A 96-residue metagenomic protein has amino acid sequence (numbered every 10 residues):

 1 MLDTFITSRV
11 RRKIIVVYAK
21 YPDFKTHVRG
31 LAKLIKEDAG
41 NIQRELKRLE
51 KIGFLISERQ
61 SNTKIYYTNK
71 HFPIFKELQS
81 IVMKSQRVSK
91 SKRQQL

Functional and structural regions predicted by a protein language model:
M1-K13: Short alpha-helical segments that sit at the start of domains
A19-D23: Short helix-capping/hinge SLiMs at alpha-helix to coil transitions
V28-K33: A short acidic, leucine-rich amphipathic alpha-helix
I42-Q43: Helix-turn-helix DNA-binding helix
L46-K47: Short, hydrophobic-biased segments on the C-terminal half of alpha helices that form "recognition helices"
K51-Q60: Beta-hairpin "wing" of winged helix-turn-helix
R59-I65, H71-P73: Short, Lys/Arg-rich nucleic-acid/phosphate-binding segment
P73-L96: Amphipathic alpha-helical dimerization/coiled-coil segments that flank or bridge DNA-binding/regulatory modules
